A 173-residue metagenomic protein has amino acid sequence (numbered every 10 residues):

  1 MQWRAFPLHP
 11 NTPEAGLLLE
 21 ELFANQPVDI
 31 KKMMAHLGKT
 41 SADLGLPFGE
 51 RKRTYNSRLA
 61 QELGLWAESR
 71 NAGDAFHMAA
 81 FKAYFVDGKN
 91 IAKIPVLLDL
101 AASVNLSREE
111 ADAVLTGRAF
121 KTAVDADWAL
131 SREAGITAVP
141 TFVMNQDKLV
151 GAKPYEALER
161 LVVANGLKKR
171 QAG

Functional and structural regions predicted by a protein language model:
M1-D87: Structural alpha/beta surface segment adjacent to cysteine/selenocysteine redox centers across thiol/disulfide enzymes
W3, L65-G173: C-terminal cap of thioredoxin/glutaredoxin-like
